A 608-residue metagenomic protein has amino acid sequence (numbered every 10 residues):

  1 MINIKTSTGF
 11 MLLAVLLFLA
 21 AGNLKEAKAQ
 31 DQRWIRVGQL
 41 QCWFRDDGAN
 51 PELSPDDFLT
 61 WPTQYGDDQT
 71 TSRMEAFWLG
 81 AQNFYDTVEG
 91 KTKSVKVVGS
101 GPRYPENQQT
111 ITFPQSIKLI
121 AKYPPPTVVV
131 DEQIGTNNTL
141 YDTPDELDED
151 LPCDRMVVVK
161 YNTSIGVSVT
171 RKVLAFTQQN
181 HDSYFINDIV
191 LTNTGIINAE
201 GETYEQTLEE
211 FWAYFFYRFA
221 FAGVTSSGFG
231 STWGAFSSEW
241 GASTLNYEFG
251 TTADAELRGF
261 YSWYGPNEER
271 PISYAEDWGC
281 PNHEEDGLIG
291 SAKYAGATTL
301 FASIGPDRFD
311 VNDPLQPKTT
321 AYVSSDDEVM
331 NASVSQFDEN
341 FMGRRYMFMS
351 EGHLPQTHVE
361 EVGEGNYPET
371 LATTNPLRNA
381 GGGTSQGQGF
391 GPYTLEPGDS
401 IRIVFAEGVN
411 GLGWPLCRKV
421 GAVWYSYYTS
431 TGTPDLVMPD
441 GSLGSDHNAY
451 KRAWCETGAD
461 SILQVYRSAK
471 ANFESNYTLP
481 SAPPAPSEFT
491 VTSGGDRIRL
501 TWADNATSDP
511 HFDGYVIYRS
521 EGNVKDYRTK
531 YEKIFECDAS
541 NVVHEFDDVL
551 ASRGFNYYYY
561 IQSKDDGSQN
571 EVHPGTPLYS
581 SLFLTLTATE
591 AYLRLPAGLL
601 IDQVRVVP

Functional and structural regions predicted by a protein language model:
M1-D31: Bacterial Sec-dependent N-terminal signal peptides
A27-P608: Extracellular/surface-associated beta-sandwich interaction domains
